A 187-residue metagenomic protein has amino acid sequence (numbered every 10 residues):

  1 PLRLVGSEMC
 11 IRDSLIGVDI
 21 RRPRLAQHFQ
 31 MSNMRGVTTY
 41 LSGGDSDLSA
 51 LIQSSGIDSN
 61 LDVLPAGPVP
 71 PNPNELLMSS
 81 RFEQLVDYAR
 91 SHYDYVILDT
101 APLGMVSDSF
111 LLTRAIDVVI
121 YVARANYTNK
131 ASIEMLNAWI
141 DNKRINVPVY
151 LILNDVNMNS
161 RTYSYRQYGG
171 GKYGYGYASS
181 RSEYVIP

Functional and structural regions predicted by a protein language model:
P1-G6, C10-I11: Single conserved hydrophobic/aromatic residue that forms the stacking wall/gate of nucleotide- or nucleobase-binding
R12-A66, N129-K130: Phosphate-binding loop that captures ATP/GTP phosphates
I16, P65-A66, I97-D99, Y121-A125 (+1 more regions): Conserved beta-strand segments of the P-loop GTPase G domain that flank and frequently precede/overlap
I20-R22, P102, N157: Short, glycine/acidic-enriched loop or turn micro-motifs at the edges of active sites
D62, D94, D117, V149: Conserved acidic residues
A66-S107: Phosphate-binding/switch loop-helix module in NTP-utilizing enzymes
S91, D108-N126: Inter-motif core of Ras-like GTPase G domains
A131-P187: Hydrophobic micro-sites
